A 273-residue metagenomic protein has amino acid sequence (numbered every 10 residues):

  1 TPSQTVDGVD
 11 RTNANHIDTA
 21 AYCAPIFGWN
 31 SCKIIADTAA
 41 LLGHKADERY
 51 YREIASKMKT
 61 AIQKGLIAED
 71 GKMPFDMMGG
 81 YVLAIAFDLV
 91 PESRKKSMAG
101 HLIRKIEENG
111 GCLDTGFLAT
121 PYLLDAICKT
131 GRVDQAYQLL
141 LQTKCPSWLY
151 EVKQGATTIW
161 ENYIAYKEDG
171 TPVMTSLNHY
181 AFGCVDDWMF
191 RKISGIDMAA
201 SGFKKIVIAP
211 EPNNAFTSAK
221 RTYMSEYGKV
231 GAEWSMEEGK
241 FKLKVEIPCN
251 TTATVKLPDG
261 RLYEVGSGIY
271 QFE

Functional and structural regions predicted by a protein language model:
T1, T5, T12, T19 (+12 more regions): Residue-identity detector for threonine
T1-S56, T60-D125: The feature captures the catalytic groove of carbohydrate-active enzymes
A36, A40-G43, Q63, I67 (+4 more regions): Hydrophobic/aromatic-lined pockets within catalytic cores
R52-E53, D134-E273: Non-catalytic C-terminal accessory modules of carbohydrate-active enzymes
F87-V90, I127-T130, Y163, I193: Generic structural signal for hydrophobic core residues of well-folded globular domains
E108-E151: Repeat-solenoid scaffold signature
